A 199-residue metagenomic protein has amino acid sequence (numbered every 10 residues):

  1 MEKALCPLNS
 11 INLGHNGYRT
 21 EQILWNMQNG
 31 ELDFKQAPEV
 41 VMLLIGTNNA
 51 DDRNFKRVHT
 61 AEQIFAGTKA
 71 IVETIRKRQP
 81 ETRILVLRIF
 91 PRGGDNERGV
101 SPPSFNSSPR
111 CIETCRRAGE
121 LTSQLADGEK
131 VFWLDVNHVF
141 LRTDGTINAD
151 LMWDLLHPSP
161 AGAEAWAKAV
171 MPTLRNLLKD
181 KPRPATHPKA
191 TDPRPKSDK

Functional and structural regions predicted by a protein language model:
M1-K77, G93-D95, N106-S107, C111-R116 (+2 more regions): Conserved SGNH/GDSL esterase-like catalytic core that processes O-acyl groups on lipids and polysaccharides
L44, L87-R88: Alpha/beta-hydrolase-fold catalytic nucleophile elbow
Q79-R83: A short helix->loop->beta-strand "cap" motif at the edges of active sites that frequently abuts
P91-K199: Catalytic His-Asp segment of secreted/periplasmic serine-dependent ester chemistry enzymes
